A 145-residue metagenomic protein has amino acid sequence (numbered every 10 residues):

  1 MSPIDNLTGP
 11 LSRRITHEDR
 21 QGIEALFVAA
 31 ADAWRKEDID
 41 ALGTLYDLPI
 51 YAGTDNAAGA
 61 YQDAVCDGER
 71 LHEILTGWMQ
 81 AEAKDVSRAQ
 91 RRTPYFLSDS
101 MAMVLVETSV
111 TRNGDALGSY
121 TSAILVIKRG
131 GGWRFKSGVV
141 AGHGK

Functional and structural regions predicted by a protein language model:
M1-L48: Short, low-complexity N-terminal intrinsically disordered segments enriched in polar/charged residues
S2-D5, M103, G118-K145: Short beta-strand edge/turn micro-motifs at domain boundaries
G22, C66-D115: Surface-exposed, charged secondary-structure patches
L26, R88-A89, Y120: Residues that act as N-cap/strand-start positions at coil-to-secondary-structure junctions
A30, L42, I50, D67 (+2 more regions): Hydrophobic pocket/interface hotspot
Y46-D47, T108-V110, V139-A141: Short beta-strand segments enriched in hydrophobic/aromatic residues within well-folded beta-rich domains
Y51-C66, M79-A81: A short gly/proline-enriched turn/hairpin at secondary-structure junctions
A60-Y61, A116-S119: Short, mixed charged/polar active-site loops that provide acid/base catalysis or chelate metal/phosphate cofactors
